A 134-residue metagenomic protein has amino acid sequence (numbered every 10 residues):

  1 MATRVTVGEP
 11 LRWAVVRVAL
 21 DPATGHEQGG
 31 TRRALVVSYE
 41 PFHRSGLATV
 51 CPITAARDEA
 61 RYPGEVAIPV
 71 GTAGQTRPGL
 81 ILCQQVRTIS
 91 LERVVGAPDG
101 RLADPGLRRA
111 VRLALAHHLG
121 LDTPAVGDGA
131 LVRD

Functional and structural regions predicted by a protein language model:
M1-D134: Conserved functional hotspots at enzyme active or ligand-binding sites that engage polyanionic ligands
